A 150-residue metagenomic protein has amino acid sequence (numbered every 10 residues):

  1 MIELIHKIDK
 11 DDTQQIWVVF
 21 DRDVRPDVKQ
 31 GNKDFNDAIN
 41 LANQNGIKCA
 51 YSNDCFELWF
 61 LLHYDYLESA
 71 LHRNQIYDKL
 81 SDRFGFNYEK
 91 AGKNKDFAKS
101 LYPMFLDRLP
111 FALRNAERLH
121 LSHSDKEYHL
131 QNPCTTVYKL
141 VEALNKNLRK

Functional and structural regions predicted by a protein language model:
I2-W17, R22-K150: C-terminal accessory helical subdomains adjacent to catalytic cores in phosphodiester- and nucleotide-handling enzymes
